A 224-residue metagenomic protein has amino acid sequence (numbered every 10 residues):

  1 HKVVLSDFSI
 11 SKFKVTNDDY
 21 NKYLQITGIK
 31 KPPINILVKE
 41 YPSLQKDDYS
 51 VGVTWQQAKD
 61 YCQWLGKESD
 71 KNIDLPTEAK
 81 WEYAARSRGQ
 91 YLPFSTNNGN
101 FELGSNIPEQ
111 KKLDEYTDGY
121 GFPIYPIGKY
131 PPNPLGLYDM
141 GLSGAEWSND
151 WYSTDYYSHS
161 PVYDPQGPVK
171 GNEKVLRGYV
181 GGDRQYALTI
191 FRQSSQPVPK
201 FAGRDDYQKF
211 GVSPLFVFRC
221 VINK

Functional and structural regions predicted by a protein language model:
H1-N35, V53-Q56, L142: A short glycine-rich, aromatic-capped structural motif
K2-L5, P123, G203: Flexible glycine/proline-enriched surface loops and loop-helix/loop-strand junctions
S9-S11, W64, S148, R219-V221: Residues within well-ordered beta-strands of beta-sheet-rich folds
P32-K46: Feature responds to low-complexity, polar/acidic, surface-exposed segments characteristic of secreted/exported proteins
L37-E40, F122-P126, D206-Y207: Intrinsically disordered, low-complexity segments enriched in polar/charged residues with Gly/Pro, especially when
S43-Y49, W55-V198, V212-P214: Functional-site microenvironments in short loops/helix caps that host divalent-cation chemistry
P199-K209: C-terminal/domain-terminus segments
F210-K224: Short, structured beta-strand segments at or near domain termini in extracellular proteins/domains
